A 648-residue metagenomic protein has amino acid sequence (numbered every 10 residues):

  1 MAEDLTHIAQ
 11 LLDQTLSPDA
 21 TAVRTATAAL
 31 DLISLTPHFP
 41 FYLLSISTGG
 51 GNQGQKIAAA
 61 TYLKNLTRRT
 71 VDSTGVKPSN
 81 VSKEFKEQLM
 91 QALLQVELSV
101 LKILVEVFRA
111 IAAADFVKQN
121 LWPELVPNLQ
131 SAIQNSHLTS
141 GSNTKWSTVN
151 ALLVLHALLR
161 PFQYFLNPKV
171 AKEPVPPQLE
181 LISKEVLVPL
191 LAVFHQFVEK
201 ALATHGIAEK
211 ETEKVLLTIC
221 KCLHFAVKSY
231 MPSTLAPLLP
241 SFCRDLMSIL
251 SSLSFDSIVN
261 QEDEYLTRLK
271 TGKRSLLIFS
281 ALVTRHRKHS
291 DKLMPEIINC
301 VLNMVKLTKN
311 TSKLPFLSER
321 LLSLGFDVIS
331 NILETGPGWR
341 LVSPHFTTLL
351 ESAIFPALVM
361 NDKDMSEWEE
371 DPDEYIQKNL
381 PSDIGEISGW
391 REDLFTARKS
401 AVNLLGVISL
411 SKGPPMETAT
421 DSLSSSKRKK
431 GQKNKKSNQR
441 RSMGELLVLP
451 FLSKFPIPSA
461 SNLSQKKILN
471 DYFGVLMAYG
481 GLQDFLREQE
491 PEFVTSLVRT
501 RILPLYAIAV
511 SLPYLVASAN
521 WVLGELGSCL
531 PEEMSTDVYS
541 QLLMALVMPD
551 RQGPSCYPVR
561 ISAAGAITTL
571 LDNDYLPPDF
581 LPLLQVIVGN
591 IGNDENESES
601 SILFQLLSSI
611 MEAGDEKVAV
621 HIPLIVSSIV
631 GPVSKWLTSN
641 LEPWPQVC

Functional and structural regions predicted by a protein language model:
M1-C648: Karyopherin-beta/Importin-beta family HEAT-repeat alpha-solenoid scaffold
